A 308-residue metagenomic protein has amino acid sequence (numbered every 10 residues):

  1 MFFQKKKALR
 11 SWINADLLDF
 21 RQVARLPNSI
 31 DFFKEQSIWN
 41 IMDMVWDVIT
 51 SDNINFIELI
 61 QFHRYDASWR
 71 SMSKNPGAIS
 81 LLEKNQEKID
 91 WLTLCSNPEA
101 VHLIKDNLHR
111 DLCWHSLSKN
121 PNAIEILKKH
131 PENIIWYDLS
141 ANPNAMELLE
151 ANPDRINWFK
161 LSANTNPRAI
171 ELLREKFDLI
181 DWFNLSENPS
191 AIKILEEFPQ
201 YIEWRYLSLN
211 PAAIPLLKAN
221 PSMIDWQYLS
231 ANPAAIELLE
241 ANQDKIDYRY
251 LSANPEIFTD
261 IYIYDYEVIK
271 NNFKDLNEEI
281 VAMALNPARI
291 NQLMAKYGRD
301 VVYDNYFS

Functional and structural regions predicted by a protein language model:
M1-S308: Alpha-helical scaffold segments
